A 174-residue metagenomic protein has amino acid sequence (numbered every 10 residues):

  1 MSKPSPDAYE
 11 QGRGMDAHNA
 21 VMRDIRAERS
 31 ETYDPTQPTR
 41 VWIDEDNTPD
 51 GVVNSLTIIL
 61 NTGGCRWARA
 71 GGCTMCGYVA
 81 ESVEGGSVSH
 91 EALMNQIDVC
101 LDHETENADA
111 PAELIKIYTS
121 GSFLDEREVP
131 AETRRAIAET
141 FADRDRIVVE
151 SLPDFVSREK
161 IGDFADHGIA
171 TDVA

Functional and structural regions predicted by a protein language model:
S2-A92, V99-P111: N-terminal [4Fe-4S]-dependent radical SAM core
S5-Q11, T48, P153, E159 (+1 more regions): Proteins with a high burden of low-complexity, intrinsically disordered sequence enriched in S/T/G/P/A and R, requiring
E10-A27, E132-V149, D154-V156: Basic, amphipathic N-terminal segments that precede the first structured/catalytic domain
D46-G51, G64-R66, R134, R144-D145 (+2 more regions): Functionally constrained cores in energy, signaling, and assembly domains
G63, T105, I137, D163-F164: Short, flexible, glycine/charge-rich loop motifs used to bind or transfer phosphoryl groups or to couple energy/partner
G64-R69, G121-L124, P130: Short, flexible, glycine-rich and Lys/Arg-enriched loop motifs at helix boundaries that contact anionic partners
G77-Q96, C100-E128, T140-S157, A170-A174: Core AdoMet radical
R127-R135, S157-D166: Distinct, well-ordered alpha-helical segments
